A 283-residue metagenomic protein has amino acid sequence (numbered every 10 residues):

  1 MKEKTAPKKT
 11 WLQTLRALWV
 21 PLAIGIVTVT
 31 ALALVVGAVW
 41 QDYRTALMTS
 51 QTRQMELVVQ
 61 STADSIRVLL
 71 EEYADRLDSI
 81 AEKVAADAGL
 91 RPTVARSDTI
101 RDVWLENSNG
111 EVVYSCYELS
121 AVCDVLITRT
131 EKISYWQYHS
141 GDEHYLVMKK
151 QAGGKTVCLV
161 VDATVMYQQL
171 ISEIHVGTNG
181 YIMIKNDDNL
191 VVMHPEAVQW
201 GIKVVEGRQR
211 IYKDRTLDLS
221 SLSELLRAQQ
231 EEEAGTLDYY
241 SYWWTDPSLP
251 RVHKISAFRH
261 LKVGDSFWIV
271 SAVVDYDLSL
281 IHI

Functional and structural regions predicted by a protein language model:
M1-L15: Non-catalytic regulatory/interaction regions at protein termini and inter-domain linkers
W11-G89, T99: Juxtamembrane extracytoplasmic/periplasmic/luminal helical "stalk" adjacent to the first N-terminal
D78, D102-W104, Y181-M183: Conserved beta-strand cores of small sensory beta-sandwich domains that regulate signal transduction, primarily PAS/PAC
A86-T99, T156-Y212: Solvent-exposed, extracytoplasmic
E106-E173, T178-Y181: Extracytoplasmic/periplasmic ligand-binding sensor regions of membrane-associated signaling proteins
E111-G141, Q199-T245: Extracytoplasmic/periplasmic sensor domains and loops in membrane signaling proteins
G141-H175, N186, V192-E196, H253-R259 (+1 more regions): Conserved beta-strands of PAS-like sensory domains
Q151, K155, K213-I281: Extracellular/periplasmic juxtamembrane segments that couple receptor/chemosensory ectodomains to their
